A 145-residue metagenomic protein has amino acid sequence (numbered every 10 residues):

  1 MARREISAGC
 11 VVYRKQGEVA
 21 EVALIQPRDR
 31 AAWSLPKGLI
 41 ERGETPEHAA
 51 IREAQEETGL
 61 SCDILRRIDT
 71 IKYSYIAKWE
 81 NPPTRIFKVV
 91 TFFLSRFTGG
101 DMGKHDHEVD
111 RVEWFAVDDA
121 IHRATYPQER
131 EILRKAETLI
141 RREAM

Functional and structural regions predicted by a protein language model:
M1-L35: N-terminal strand-loop-strand
I6-A8, A20, K88-T91, D110: Change "...and in nucleic-acid phosphodiester-cleaving endonucleases..." to "...and in nucleic-acid processing enzymes
G17-E18, D29-A32, E41, T70-S74 (+1 more regions): Short, charged/polar surface micro-motifs in flexible loops or helix N-caps
S34, F87, W114: Short aromatic/basic micro-patch
L35-D69: The catalytic Nudix box helix
G59-G100: Active-site segment of metal-dependent pyrophosphate-handling enzymes, primarily the Nudix hydrolase catalytic core
F92, R96-G99, G103-L133: NUDIX/MutT-family hydrolases
K135-E143: C-terminal alpha-helix
